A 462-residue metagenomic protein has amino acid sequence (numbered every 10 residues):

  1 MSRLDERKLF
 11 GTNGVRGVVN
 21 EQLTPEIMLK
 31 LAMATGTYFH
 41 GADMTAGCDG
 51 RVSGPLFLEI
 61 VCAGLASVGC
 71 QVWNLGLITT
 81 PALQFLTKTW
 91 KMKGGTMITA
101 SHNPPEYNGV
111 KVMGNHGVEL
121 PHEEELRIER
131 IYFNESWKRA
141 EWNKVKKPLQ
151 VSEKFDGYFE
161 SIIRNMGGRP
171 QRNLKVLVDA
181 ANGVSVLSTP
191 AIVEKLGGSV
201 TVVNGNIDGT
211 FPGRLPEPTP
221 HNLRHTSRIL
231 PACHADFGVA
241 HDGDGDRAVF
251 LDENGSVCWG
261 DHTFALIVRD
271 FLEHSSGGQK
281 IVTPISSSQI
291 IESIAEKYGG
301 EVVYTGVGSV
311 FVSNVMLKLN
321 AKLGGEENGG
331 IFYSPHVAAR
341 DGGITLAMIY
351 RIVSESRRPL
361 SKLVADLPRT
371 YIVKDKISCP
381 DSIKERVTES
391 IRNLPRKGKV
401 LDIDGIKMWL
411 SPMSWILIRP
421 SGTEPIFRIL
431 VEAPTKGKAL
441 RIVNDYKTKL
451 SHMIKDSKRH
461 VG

Functional and structural regions predicted by a protein language model:
M1-G69, K93-G94, K146-K175: An N-terminal, well-structured beta->alpha segment
S2-D5, V18, N108-C233: Gly/Ser/Thr-enriched, mixed-charge loops and adjacent short helices that form phosphate/oxyanion-binding elements
F10-G11, A46-C48, V72-L77, M97-I98 (+7 more regions): General beta-strand structural signal in soluble alpha/beta enzymes
M33, M44-N108, I192-L251: N-terminal small/polar loop signature for handling phosphorylated ligands or for N-terminal nucleophile
V112-N115, V249-E253, F332-S334: Short beta-strand-to-turn element immediately C-terminal to the catalytic PLP-Schiff-base lysine in fold type I
L126-E160, R164, E253-E327, F332-Y333: Proline/glycine-rich low-complexity loops and linkers
F237, G277-G462: Phosphate-binding and adjacent anionic-ligand microenvironments
